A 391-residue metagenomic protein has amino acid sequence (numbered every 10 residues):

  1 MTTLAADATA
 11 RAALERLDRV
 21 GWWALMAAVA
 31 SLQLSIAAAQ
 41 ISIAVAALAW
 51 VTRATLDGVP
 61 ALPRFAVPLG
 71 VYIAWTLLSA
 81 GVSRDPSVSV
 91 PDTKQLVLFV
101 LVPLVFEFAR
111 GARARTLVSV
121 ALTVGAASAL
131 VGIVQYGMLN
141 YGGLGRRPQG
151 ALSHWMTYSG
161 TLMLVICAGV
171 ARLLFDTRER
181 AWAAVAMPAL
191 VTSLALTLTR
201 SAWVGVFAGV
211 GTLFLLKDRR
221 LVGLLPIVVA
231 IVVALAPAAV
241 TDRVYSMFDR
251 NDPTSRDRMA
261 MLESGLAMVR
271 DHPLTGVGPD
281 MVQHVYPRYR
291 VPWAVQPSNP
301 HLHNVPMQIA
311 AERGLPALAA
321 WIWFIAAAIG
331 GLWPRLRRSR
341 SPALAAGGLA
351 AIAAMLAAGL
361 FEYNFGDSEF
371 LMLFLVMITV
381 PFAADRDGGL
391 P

Functional and structural regions predicted by a protein language model:
M1-V88, V100, E107-S119, L173-A181 (+2 more regions): Transmembrane signal-anchor hairpin modules in multi-pass inner-membrane enzymes, especially those that act on
G21-A28, P300, N304, G331-F361 (+2 more regions): Loop-to-helix entry and N-terminal half of a specific, functionally important transmembrane alpha helix in multi-pass
V29, L77, V100, R115-L144 (+6 more regions): Alpha-helical transmembrane segments of multi-pass inner-membrane proteins
I36-R53, D92-V102, T157-I166, W203-G211 (+3 more regions): Membrane-embedded alpha-helical segments of multi-pass membrane proteins, especially the transmembrane helices
V45-V51, L221-V222, I227, A346-L360 (+1 more regions): Transmembrane alpha-helices of multi-pass inner-membrane enzymes
L130, F214-S255, A260-D271, P279: A membrane-periplasm/extracellular boundary helix in multi-pass inner-membrane enzymes that assemble envelope glycans
V191, E263-L266, H272-T275, Q296-L332: A conserved mid-to-late transmembrane alpha helix and its immediate loop/hinge that forms the functional core
D249-A260, T275-R313: Long extracytoplasmic/lumenal interhelical loops at the membrane interface of multi-pass membrane proteins
